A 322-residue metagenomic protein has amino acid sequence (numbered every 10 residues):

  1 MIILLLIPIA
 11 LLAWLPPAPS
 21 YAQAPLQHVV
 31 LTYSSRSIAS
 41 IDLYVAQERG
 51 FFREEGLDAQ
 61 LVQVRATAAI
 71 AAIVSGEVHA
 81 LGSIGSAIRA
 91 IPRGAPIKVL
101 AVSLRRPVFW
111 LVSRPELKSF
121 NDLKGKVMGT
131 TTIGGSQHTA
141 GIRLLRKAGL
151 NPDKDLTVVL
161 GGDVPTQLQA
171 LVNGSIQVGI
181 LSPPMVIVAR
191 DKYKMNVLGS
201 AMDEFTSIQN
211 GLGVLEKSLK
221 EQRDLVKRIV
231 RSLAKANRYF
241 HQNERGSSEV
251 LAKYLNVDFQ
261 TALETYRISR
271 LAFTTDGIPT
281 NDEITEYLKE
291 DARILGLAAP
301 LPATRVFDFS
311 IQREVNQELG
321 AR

Functional and structural regions predicted by a protein language model:
I2-P16: Bacterial N-terminal signal peptides
Q23-D163, Q167-N173, Q177-P183, M195-M202 (+1 more regions): Short, glycine-/small- and polar/acidic-enriched structural segments that line small-molecule recognition paths
V45-A46, F109-K118, Q209-D224, A272: A bilobed periplasmic-binding-protein/Venus flytrap-type ligand-binding module shared by bacterial periplasmic
G85-S86, V164-L255: Pocket-lining segment of extracytoplasmic ligand-binding domains
E221-A299: Secondary-structure end/capping motifs
K289-R322: Conserved C-terminal helix/tail region of periplasmic/extracytoplasmic solute-binding proteins
